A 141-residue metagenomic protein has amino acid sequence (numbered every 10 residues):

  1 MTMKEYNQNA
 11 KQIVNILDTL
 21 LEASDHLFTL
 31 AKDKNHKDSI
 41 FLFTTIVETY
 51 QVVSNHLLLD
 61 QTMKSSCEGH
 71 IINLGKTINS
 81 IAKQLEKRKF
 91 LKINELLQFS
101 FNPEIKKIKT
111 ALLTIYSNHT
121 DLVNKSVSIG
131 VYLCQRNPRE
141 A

Functional and structural regions predicted by a protein language model:
M1-A141: C-terminal-biased regions
